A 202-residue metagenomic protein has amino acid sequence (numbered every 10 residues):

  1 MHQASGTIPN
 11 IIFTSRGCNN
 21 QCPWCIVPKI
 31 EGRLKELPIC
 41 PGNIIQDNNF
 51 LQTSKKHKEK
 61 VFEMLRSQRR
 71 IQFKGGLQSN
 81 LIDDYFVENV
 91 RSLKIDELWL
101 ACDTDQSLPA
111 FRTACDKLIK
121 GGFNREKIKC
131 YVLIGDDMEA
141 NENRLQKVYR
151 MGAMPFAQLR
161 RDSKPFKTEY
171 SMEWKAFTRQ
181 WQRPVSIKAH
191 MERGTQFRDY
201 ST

Functional and structural regions predicted by a protein language model:
M1-I44: Acidic, low-complexity intrinsically disordered segments
H2, G6, P23, D83 (+2 more regions): Short, charged, surface-exposed secondary-structure boundary motifs
S15-G17, L108, R112, M138 (+1 more regions): Non-membrane alpha-helical structural segments and their capping/turn regions in soluble enzymes
N20-Q21, E31-R33, Q52-S54, M138 (+1 more regions): Short catalytic/ligand-binding loop motif for oxyanion handling, primarily in non-cytosolic enzymes, centered on
I26-A114, R125-G135, M154-Q158: Core AdoMet radical
G121-F123: Short helix-capping segments at alpha-helix termini
D136-T202: Auxiliary Fe-S-binding modules of radical SAM enzymes
